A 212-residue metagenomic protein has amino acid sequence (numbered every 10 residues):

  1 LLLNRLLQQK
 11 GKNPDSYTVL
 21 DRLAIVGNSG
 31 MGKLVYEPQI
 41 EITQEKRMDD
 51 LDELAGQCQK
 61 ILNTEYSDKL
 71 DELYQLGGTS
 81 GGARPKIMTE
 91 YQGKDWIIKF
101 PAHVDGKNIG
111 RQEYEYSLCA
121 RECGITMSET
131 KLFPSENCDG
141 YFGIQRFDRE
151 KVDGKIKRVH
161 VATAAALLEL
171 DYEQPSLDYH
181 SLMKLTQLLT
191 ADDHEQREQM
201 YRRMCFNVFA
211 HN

Functional and structural regions predicted by a protein language model:
L1-N212: Phosphate/dinucleotide-binding and metal-coordinating scaffold of catalytic cores in nucleotide-dependent enzymes
